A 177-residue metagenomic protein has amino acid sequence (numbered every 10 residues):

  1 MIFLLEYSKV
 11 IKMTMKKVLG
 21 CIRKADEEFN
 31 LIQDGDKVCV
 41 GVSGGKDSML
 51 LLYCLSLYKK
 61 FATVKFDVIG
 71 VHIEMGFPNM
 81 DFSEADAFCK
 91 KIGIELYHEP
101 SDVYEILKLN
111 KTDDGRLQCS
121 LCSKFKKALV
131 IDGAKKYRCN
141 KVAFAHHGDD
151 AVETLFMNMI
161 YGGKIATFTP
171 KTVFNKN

Functional and structural regions predicted by a protein language model:
I2-F3, Y7-P170: ATP-dependent adenylation/nucleotidyltransferase module used to activate substrates
V173-N177: Short, intrinsically disordered, charge-balanced linker/junction segments flanking boundaries in proteins
